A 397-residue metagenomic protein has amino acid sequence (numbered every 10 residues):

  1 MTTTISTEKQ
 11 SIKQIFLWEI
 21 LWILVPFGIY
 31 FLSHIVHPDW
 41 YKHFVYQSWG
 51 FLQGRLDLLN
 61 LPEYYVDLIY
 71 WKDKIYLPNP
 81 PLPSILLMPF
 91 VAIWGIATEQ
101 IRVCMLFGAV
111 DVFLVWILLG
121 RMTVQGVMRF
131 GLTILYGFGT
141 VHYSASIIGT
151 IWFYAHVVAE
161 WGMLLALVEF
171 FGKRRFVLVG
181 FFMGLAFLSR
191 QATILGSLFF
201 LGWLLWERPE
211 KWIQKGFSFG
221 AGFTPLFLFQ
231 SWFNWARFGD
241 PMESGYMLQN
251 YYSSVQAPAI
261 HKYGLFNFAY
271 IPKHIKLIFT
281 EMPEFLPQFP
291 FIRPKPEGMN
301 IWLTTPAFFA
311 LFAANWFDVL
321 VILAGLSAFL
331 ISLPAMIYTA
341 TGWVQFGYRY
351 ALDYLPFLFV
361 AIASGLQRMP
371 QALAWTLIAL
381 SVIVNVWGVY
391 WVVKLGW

Functional and structural regions predicted by a protein language model:
M1-W397: Membrane-proximal envelope and lipid/glycan-remodeling enzymes
